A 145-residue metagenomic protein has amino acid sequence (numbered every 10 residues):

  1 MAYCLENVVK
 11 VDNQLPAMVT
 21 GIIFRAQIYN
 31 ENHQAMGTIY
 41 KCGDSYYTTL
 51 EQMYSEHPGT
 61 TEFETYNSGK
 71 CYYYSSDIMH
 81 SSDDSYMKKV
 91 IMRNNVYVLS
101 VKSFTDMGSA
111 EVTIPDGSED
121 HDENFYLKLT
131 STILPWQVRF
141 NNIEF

Functional and structural regions predicted by a protein language model:
M1-F145: Extracytoplasmic cysteine-anchoring/structural motifs
